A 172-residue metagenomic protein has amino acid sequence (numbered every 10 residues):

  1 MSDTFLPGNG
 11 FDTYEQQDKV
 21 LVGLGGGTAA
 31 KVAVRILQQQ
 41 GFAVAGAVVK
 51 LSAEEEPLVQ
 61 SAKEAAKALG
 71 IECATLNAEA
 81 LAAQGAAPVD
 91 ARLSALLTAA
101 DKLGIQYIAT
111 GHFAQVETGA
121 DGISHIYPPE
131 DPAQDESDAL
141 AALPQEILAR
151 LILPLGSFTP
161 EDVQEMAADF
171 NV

Functional and structural regions predicted by a protein language model:
M1-A142, I152, P160-D169: ATP-dependent adenylation/nucleotidyltransferase module used to activate substrates
A149: Short, glycine-/aromatic-enriched active-site segment of Class I SAM-dependent methyltransferases
V172: Conserved beta-loop-beta connector loops within the AMP-binding
